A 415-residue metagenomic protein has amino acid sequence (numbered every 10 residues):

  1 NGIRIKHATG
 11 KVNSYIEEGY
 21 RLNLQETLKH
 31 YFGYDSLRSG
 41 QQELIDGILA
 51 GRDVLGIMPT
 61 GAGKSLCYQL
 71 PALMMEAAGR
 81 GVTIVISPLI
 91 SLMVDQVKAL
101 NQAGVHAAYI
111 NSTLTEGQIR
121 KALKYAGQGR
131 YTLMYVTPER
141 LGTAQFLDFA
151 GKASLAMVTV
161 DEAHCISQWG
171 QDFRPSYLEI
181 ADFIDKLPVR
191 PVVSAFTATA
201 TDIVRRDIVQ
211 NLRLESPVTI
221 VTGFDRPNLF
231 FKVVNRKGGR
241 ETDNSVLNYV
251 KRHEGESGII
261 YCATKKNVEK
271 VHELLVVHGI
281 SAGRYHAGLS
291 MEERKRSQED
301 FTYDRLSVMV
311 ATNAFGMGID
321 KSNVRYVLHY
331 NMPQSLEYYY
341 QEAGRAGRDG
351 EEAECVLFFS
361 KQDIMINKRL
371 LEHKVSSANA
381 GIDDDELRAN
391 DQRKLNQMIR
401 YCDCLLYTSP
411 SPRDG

Functional and structural regions predicted by a protein language model:
G2-I5: Short terminal hydrophobic/aromatic SLiMs and anchors at protein ends
I16-I57: Conserved pre-motif I regulatory segment
E26, L49-A50, L55, A62-S65 (+2 more regions): Helicase motor core with emphasis on the C-terminal RecA-like subdomain
L70-Q96, A103: Conserved SF1/SF2 helicase motif Ia
D363-L405: A conserved SF2-helicase RecA2
Y407-G415: Single conserved hydrophobic/aromatic residue that forms the stacking wall/gate of nucleotide- or nucleobase-binding
